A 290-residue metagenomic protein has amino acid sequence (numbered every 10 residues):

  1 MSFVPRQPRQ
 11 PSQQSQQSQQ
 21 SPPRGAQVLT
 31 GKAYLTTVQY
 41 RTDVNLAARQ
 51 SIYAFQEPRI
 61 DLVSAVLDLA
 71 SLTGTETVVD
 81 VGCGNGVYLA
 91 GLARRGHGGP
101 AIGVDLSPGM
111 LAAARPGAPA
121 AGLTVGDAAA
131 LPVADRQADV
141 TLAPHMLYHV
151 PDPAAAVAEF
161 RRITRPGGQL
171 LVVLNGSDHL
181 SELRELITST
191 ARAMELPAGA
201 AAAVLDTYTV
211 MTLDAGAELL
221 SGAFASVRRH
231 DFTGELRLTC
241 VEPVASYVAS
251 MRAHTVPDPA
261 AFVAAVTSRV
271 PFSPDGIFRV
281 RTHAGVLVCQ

Functional and structural regions predicted by a protein language model:
S2-R9, P22-T73, V87-Y88: Conserved class I S-adenosyl-L-methionine
F3, R59, V210-Q290: Conserved Class I S-adenosyl-L-methionine
L67, A90-A93, A154-R161: A structural alpha-helix within SAM-dependent methyltransferase catalytic domains
S71-T77, H97-G98, R115-G122, R136 (+2 more regions): Short glycine/proline-enriched coil/turn segments at helix->beta-strand junctions
T77-A130: Class I SAM-dependent methyltransferase SAM/SAH-binding core
A129-V140: A short acidic, Gly/Pro-enriched loop at the edge of an enzyme's catalytic core that lines a small-molecule cofactor
D139-P153, G176: A short SAM/SAH-binding and catalytic strip from SAM-dependent methyltransferases
A154-A155, R161, R165-E235, V256 (+1 more regions): Conserved catalytic/acceptor-binding region of the Class I
